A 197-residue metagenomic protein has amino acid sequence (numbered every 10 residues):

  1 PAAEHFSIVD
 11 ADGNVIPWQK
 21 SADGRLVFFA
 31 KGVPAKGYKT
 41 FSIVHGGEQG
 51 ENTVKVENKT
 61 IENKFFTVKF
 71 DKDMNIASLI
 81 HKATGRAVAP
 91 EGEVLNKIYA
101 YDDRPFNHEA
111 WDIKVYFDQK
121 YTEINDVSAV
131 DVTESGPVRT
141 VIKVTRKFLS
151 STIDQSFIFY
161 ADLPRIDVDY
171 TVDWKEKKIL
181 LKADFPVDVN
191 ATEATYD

Functional and structural regions predicted by a protein language model:
P1-V172, A183: Catalytic and substrate-binding regions of extracellular carbohydrate-active enzymes, especially polysaccharide lyases
W174-I179: Extended, low-complexity, turn-rich repeat/linker tracts enriched in Gly/Pro/Ser/Thr and Asp/Glu that occur
F185-D197: Polysaccharide-binding surfaces and accessory modules of carbohydrate-active proteins
